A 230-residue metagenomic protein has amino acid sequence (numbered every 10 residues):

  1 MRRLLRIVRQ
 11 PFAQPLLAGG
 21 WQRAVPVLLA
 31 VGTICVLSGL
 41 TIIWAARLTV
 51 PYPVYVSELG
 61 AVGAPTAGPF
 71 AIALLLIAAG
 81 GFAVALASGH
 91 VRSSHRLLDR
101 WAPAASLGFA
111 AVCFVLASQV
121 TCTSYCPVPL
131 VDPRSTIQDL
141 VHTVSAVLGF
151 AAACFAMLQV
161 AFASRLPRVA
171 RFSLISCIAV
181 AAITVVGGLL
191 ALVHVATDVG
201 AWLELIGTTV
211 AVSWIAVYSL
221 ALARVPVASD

Functional and structural regions predicted by a protein language model:
M1-W21: Short, Lys/Arg-rich, polar N-terminal cytosolic tail immediately upstream of the first transmembrane signal-anchor
V8, L158-D230: Terminal transmembrane helical module of multi-pass membrane proteins
W21, A87-A102, F162-F172, V227-D230: Membrane-interface helix-boundary motifs at transmembrane edges
V25-A30, H95-A111, V169-C177: Interfacial segments of alpha-helical transmembrane regions
T33-P51: Alpha-helical transmembrane segments of multi-pass membrane proteins
L48-P65, Y125-I137, V193-A201: Membrane-interface interhelical loops and short amphipathic "cap" helices that link adjacent transmembrane segments
L59-A79: Interfacial helix-start motif at the membrane-water boundary
F114-S164: Membrane-proximal helix-loop-helix units in multi-pass membrane proteins
